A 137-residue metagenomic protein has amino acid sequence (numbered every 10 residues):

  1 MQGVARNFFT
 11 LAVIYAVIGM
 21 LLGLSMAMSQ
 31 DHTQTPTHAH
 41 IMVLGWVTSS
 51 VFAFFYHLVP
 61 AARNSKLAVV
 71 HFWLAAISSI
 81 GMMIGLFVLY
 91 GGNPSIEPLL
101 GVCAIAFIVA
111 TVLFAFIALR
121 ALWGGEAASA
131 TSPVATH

Functional and structural regions predicted by a protein language model:
M1-H137: Hydrophobic alpha-helical transmembrane segments of multi-pass integral membrane proteins
